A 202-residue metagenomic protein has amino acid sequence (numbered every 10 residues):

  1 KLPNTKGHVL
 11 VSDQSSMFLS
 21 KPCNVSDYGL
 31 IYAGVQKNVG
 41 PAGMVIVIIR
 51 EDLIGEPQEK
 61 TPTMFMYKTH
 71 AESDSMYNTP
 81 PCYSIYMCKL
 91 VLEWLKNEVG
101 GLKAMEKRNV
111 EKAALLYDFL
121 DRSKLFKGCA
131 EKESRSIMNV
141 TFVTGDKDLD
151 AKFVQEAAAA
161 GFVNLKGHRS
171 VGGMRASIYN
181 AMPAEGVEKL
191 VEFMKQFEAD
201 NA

Functional and structural regions predicted by a protein language model:
K1-S26: Catalytic PLP-binding core of fold-type I/II PLP enzymes
L10-Q14, Y32-G34, N164-G167: General beta-strand structural signal in soluble alpha/beta enzymes
L30, V35-Y117, E131, D200-A202: Active-site C-terminal subdomain of aminotransferase-like
I49, F142-D146, I178-N180: Short beta-strand-to-loop capping motifs
F119-S123, K152-G161, F193-D200: Generic non-transmembrane alpha-helical segments
L125-C129, G161-G167: A short linear hydrophobic-aromatic micro-motif
F126-A157: Conserved PLP-binding catalytic core of the aspartate aminotransferase-like
A159, H168-A202: PLP-dependent enzyme catalytic core of the Aspartate aminotransferase-like
